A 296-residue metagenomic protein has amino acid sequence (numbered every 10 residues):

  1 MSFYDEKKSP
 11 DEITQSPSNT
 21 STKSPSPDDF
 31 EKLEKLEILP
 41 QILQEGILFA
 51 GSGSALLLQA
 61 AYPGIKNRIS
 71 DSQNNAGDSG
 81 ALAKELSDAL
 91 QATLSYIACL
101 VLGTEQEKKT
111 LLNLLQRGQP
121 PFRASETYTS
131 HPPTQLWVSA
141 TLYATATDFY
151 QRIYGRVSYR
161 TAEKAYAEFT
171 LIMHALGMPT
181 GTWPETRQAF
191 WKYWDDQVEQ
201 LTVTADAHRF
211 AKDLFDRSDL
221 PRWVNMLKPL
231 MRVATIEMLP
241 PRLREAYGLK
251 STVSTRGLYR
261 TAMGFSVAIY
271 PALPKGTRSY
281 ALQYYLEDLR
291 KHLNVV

Functional and structural regions predicted by a protein language model:
S2-V296: Mature, function-bearing regions of proteins
